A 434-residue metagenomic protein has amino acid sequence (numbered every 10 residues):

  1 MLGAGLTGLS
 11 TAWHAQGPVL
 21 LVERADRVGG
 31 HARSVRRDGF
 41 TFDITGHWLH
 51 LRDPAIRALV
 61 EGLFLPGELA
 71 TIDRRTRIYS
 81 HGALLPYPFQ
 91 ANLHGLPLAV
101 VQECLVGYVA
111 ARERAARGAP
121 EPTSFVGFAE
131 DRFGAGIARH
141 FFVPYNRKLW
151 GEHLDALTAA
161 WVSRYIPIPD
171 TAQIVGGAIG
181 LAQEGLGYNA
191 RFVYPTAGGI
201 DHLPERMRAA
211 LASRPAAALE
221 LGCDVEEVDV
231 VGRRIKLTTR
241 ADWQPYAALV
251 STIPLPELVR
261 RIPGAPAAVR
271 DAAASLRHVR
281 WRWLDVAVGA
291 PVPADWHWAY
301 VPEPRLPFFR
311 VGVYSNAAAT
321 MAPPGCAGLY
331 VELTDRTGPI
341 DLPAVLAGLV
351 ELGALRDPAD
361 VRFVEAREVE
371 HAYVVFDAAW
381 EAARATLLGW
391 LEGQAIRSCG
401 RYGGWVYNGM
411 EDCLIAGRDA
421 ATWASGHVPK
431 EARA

Functional and structural regions predicted by a protein language model:
M1-L21: N-terminal Rossmann-like FAD-binding beta1-loop-alpha1 element of flavoenzymes
T7, R27, P256: Conserved Rossmann-like nucleotide-cofactor binding loop
H14-R37: Glycine-rich FAD pyrophosphate-binding loop
D38-R117: Dinucleotide-binding Rossmann-like beta1-alpha1 core, especially the glycine-rich loop that anchors the ADP
T71-D73, L219-C223, T239, G400: Short loop/edge segments at beta-strand edges and connector loops that shape dinucleotide/nucleotide cofactor-binding
A83, L93-H94, V100-E227, V231 (+2 more regions): Active-site/ligand-binding neighborhood in enzyme catalytic cores
Y246-A248, T252-R397, G403, N408 (+2 more regions): C-terminal segments that line or cap access tunnels to active or ligand-binding sites in enzymes and enzyme-associated
L414-K430: Internal hydrophobic alpha-helix adjacent to the cofactor/substrate pocket in enzyme cavities
